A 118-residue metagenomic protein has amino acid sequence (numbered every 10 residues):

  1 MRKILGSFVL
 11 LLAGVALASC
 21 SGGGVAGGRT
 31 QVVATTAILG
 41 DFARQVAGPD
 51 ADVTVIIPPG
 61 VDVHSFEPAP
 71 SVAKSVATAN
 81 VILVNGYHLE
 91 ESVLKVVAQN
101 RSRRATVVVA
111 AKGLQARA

Functional and structural regions predicted by a protein language model:
R2-S7, G14, S19-A118: Extracytoplasmic metal-acquisition and chelation regions
